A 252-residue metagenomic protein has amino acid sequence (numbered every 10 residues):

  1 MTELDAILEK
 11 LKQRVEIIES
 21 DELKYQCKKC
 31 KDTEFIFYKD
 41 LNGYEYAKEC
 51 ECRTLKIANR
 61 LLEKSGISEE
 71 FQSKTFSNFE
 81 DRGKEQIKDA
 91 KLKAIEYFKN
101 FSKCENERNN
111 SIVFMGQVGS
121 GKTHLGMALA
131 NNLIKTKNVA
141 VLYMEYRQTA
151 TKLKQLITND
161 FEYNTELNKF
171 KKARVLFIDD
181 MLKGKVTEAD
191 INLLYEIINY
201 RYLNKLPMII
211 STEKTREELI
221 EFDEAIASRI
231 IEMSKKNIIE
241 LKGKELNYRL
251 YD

Functional and structural regions predicted by a protein language model:
M1-D89, I238, R249-D252: A short, basic N-terminal segment
T2, A130, A150-L156, K183-D252: Replace "adjacent to P-loop NTPase cores in ATP/GTP-dependent enzymes" with "adjacent to NTP-binding cores
E80-I112: Pre-Walker A (pre-P-loop) alpha-helix and adjacent loop at the N terminus of AAA/AAA+ ATPase modules, a conserved
E85-A94, A130-K172: Short glycine-rich substrate-engagement loop in P-loop NTPases that contacts/grips substrate
E105-G126: Walker A/P-loop nucleotide-binding motif
G119, L182-K183: Catalytic acidic motif of RecA-like/P-loop NTPases
V139-A140, K172-V175, N204-I210: Loop/turn-to-beta-strand initiation segments
A173, D180-L182: Conserved Walker B
